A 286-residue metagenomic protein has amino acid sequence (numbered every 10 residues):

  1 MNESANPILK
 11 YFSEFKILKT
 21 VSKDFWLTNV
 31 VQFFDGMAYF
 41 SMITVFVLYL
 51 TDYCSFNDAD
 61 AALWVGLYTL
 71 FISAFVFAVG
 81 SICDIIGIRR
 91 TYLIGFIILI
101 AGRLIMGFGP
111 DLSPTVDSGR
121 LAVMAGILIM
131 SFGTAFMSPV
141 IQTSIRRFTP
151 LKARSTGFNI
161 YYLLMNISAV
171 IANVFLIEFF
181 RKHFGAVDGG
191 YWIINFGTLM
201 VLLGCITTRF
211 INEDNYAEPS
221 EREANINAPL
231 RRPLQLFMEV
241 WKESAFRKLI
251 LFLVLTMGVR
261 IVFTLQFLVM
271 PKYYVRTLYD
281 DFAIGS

Functional and structural regions predicted by a protein language model:
N2-S22, P219-F252, D280-D281: Juxtamembrane intracellular "pre-TM" segments in multi-pass secondary transporters
T44-A61, L268-S286: Short amphipathic helix-loop junctions that connect adjacent transmembrane helices in Major Facilitator Superfamily/SLC
L63-S81, V170: Central cavity-lining transmembrane alpha-helices of secondary-active solute carriers, predominantly the Major
I72, S155-R181, T198-V201: Glycine-rich segments within core transmembrane alpha-helices of 12-TM secondary carriers
I97-S118: C-terminal ends and interior cores of transmembrane alpha-helices in multi-pass membrane transporters/permeases
F136-P150: Intracellular juxtamembrane helix-capping segments at the cytosolic ends of symmetry-related transmembrane helices
G190-R209: Symmetry-related core transmembrane helices of the 12-TM Major Facilitator Superfamily/SLC fold
